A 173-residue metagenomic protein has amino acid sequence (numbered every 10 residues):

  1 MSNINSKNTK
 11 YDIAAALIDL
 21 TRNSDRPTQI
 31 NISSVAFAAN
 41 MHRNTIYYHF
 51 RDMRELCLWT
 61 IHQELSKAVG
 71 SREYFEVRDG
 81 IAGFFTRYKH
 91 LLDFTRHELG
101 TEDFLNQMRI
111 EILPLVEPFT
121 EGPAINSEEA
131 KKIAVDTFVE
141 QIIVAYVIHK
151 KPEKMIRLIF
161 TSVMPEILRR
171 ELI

Functional and structural regions predicted by a protein language model:
M1-K7, L172-I173: N-terminal intrinsically disordered/low-complexity leader segments
K7-I32: Short, amphipathic alpha-helix enriched in basic
Y11-D19, A38, E55-G83: Alpha-helical structural segments
A16-S24, E64-K67, S71, T137 (+1 more regions): Solvent-exposed, amphipathic alpha-helical segments
I30, D52-C57: Short amphipathic alpha-helical segment with a characteristic S/N-K-E followed by hydrophobic residues
M41-F50: Short hydrophobic/aromatic patch on the recognition helix
D79, G83, G100-V144, L168 (+1 more regions): Amphipathic alpha-helical packing segments from all-alpha helical-bundle domains
K151-I173: C-terminal peripheral helix-coil segments that are non-catalytic and often amphipathic
